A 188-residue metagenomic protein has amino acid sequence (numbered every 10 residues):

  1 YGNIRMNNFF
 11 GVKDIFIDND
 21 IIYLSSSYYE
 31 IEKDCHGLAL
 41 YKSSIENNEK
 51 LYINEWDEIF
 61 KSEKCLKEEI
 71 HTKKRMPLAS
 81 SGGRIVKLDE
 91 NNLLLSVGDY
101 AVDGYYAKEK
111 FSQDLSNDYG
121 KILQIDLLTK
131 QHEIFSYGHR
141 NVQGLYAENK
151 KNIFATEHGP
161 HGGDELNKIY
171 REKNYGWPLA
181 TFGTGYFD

Functional and structural regions predicted by a protein language model:
Y1-G104, G144-A147, K151-G159: Acidic, Gly/Ser/Thr-rich repeat motifs that build Ca2+-stabilized beta-propeller blades
G2-V12, G98-D188: Beta-propeller domain segments
